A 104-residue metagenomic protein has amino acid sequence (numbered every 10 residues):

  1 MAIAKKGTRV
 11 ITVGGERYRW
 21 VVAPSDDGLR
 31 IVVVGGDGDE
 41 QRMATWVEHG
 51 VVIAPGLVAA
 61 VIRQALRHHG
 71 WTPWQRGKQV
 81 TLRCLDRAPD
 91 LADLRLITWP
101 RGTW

Functional and structural regions predicted by a protein language model:
M1-T12, I62: Short acidic, Pro/Gly- and aromatic-enriched capping/linker segments at domain boundaries
Y18-W20: Short, isolated positions in well-ordered beta-strands
V22-M43: Short, surface-exposed, low-complexity cationic segments
E40-W104: Acidic, low-complexity intrinsically disordered segments
